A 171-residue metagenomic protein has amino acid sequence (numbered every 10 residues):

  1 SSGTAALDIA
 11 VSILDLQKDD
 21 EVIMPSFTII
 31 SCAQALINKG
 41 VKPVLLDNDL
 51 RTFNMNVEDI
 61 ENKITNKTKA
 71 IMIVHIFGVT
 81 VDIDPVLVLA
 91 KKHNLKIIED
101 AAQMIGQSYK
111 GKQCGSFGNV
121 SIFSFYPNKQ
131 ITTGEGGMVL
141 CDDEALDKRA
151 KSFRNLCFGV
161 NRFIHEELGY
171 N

Functional and structural regions predicted by a protein language model:
S2-A5: Helix N-cap/capping motif at the beta->alpha junctions
L7-V11: Short, conserved alpha-helix that lines the donor NDP-sugar binding/gating region of sugar-transfer enzymes
S12-A101, S108: PLP-dependent aminotransferase-like
L16, I37, G115-S116, I131: Short, flexible hinge/linker loops that cap or flank conserved catalytic cores
T52-N54, K112, M138: Residue-level signal for well-ordered, solvent-exposed loop/turn and beta-edge residues enriched in charged/polar side
K63-T65, Q113-G118: Active-site nucleotide-sugar/metal-binding loop of Leloir-type enzymes
T68, K92-N94, K112, G136 (+1 more regions): A generic hydrophobic-helix recognition signal that picks specific residues within alpha-helical hydrophobic
M104-K110, F117-N171: Active-site region of PLP-dependent enzymes
